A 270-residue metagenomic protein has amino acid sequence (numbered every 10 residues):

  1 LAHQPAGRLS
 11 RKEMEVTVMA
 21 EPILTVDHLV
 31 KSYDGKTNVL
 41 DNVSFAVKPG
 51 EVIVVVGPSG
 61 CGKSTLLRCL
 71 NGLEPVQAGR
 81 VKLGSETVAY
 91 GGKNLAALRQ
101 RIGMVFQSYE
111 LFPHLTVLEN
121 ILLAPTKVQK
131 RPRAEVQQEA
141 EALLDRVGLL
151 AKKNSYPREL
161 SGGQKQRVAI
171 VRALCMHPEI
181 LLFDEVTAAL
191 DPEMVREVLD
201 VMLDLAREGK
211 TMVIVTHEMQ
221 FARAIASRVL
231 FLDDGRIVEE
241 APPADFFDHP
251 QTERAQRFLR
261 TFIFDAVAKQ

Functional and structural regions predicted by a protein language model:
H3-V30, A266-Q270: ABC-family P-loop ATPase nucleotide-binding domain
P22-D234, V238-E240: ABC family nucleotide-binding domain
A244-Q270: C-terminal boundary and immediately downstream tail of ABC-type ATPase nucleotide-binding domains
